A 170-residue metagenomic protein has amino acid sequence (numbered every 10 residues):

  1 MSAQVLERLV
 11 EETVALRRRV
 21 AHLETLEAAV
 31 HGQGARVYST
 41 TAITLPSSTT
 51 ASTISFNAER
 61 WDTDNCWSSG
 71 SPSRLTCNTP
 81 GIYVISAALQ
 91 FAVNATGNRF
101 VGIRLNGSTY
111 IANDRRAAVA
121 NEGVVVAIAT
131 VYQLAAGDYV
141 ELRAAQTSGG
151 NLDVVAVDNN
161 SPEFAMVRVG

Functional and structural regions predicted by a protein language model:
S2-G170: Extracellular jelly-roll beta-sandwich "head" domains, especially the C-terminal globular C1q domain
